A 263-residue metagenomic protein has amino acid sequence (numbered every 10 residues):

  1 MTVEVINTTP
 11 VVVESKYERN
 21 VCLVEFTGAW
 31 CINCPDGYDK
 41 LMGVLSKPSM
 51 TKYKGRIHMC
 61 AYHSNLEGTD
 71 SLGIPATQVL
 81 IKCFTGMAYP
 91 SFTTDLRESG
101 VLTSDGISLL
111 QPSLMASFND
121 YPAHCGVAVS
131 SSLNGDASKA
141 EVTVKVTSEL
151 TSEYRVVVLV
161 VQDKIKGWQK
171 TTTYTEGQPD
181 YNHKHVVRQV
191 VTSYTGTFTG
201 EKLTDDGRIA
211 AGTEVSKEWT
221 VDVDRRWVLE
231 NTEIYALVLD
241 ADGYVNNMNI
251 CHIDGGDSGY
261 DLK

Functional and structural regions predicted by a protein language model:
M1-R19, G259-K263: Bacterial Sec-dependent N-terminal signal peptides
V5-N7, D36-G43, K139-E141: Short amphipathic alpha-helical surface micro-motifs
V12-Y62: Local sequence-structure signature of Cys/Sec-based thiol-disulfide redox active-site neighborhoods
H58-K263: Short, conserved sequence motifs used for protein processing/export or organelle targeting and for catalysis
